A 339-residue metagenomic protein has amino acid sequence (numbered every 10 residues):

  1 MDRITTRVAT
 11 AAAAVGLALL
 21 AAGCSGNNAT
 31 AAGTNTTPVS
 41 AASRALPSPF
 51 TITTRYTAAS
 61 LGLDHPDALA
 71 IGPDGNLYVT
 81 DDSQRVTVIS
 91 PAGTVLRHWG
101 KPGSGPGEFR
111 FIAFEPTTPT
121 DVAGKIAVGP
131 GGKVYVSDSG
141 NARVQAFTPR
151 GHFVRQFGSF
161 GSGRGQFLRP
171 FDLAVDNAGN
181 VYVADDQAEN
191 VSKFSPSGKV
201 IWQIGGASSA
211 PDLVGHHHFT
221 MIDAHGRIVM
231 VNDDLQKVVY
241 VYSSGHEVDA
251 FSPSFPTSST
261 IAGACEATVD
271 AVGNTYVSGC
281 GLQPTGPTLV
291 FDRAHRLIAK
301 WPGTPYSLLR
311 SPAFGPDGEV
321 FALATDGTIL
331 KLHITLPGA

Functional and structural regions predicted by a protein language model:
M1-A12: Bacterial N-terminal signal peptides that target proteins for export
T10, T34-T37: Ala/Thr-enriched low-complexity intrinsically disordered regions
L20-G23: C-terminal motif of bacterial Sec signal peptides marking the signal peptidase cleavage site
S25-N27: Bacterial signal peptide processing site
P38-A339: Flexible "stalk/tail and boundary" regions
